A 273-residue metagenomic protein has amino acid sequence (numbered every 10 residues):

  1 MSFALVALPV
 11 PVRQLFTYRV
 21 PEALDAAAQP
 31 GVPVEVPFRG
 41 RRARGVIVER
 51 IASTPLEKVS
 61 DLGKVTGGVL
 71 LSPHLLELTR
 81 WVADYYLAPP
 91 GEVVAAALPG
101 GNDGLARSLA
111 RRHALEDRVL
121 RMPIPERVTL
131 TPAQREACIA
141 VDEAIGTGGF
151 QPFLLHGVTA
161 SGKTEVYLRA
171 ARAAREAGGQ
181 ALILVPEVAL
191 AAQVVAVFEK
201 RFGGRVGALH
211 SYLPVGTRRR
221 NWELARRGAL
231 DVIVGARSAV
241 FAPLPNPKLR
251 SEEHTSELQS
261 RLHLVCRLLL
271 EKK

Functional and structural regions predicted by a protein language model:
M1-E252, S256: Accessory, non-ATPase domains that flank or precede helicase/AAA+ motor cores in DNA-metabolism machines
E257-K273: Positively charged, low-complexity/disordered segments
